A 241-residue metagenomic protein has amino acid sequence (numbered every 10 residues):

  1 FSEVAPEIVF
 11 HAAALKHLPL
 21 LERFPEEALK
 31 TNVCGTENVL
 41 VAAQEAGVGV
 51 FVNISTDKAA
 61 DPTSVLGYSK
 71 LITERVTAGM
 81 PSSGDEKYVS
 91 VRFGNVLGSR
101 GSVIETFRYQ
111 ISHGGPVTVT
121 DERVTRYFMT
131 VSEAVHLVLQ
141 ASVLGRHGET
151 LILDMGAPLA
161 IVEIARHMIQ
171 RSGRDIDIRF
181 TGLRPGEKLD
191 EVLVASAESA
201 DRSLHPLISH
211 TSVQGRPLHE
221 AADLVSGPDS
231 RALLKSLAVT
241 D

Functional and structural regions predicted by a protein language model:
F1-I8, G186: Conserved Rossmann-fold cofactor-binding substructure of NAD(P)-dependent oxidoreductases
S2, Q44, Q170: Short polybasic/polar patches that bind polyanions
A5, H11, L15-E74, G79-P81 (+1 more regions): Conserved Rossmann-fold NAD(P)-dependent oxidoreductase catalytic core, especially the SDR/UDP-sugar
E74-R75, G79-N95, R100-D241: Strand-loop microenvironment adjacent to phosphate/nucleotide-handling motifs in alpha/beta enzyme folds
